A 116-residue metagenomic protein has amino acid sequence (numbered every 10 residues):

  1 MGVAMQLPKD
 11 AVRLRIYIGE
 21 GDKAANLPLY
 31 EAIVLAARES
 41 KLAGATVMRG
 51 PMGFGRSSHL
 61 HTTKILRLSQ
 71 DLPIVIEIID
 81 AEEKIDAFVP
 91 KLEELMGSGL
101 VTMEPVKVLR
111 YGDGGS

Functional and structural regions predicted by a protein language model:
M1-S116: Positively charged, small/polar-rich N-terminal and surface patches that mediate targeting and assembly and bind
